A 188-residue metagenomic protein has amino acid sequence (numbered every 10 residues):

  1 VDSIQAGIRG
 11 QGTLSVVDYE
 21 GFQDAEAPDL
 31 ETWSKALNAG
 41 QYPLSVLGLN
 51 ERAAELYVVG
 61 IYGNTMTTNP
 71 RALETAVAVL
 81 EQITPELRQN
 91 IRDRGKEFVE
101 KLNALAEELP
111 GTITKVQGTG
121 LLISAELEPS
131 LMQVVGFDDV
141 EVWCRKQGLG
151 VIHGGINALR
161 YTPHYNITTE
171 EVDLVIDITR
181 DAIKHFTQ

Functional and structural regions predicted by a protein language model:
V1-Q188: Conserved N-terminal phosphate-binding loop of PLP-dependent enzymes in the Aspartate aminotransferase
